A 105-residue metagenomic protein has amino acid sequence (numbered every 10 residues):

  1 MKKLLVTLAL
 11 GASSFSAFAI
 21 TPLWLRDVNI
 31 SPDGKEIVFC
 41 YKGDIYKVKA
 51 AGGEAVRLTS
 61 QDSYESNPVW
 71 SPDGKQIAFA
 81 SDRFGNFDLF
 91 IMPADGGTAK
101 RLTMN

Functional and structural regions predicted by a protein language model:
M1-L4: Positively charged n-region of N-terminal signal peptides that target proteins for export
V6-G11: Sec-dependent N-terminal signal peptides
S14-S16: N-terminal signal peptide c-region/cleavage motif recognized by signal peptidases
F18-N105: Sequence signature of WD/YWTD-type beta-propeller architectures
